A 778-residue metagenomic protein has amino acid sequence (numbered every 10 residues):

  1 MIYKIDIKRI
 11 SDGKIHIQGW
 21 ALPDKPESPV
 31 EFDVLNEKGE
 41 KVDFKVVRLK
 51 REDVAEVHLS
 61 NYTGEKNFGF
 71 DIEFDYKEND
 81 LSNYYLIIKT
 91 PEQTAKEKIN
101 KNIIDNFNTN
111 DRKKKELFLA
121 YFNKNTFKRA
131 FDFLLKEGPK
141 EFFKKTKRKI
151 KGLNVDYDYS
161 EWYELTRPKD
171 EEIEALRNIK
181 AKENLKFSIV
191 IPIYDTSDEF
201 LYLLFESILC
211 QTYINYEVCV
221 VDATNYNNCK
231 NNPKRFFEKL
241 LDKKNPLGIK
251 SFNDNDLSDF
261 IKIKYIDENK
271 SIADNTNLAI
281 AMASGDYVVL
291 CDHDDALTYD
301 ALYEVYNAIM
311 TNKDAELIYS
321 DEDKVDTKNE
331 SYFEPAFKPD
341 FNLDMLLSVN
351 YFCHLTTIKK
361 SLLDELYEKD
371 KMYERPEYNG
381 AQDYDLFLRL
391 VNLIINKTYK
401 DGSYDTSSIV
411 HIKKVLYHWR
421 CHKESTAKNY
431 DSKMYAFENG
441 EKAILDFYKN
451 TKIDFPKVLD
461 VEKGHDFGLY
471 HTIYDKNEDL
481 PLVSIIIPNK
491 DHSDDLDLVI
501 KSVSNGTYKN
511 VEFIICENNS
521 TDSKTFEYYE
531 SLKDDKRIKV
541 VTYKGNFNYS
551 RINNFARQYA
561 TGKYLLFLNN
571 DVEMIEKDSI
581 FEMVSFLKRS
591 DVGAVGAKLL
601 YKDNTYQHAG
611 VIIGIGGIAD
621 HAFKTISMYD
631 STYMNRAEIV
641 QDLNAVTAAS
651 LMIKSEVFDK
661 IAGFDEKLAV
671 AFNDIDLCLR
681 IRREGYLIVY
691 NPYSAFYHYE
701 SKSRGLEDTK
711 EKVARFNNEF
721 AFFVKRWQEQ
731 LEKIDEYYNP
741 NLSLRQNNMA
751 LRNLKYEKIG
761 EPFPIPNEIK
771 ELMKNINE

Functional and structural regions predicted by a protein language model:
M1-F133, E137, D497: Basic, ligand-binding patches in group-transfer machinery, especially extracytoplasmic/periplasmic segments
P139-S207, P456-S504: N-proximal low-complexity "stem/linker" segments adjacent to membrane-targeting elements
L209-N269, S504-Y543: Acidic donor-binding segment of Leloir-type glycosyltransferases
I266-A283, Y543-A560: Glycine-rich, basic loop-to-helix element that forms the pyrophosphate-binding segment of sugar-nucleotide handling
A273, A281, Y332-L362, E377-N379 (+2 more regions): A recurrent flexible, glycine/aromatic-enriched loop bordering the glycosyltransferase active site that acts as
V288, L565: Short aromatic/hydrophobic "clamp" motif used to bind/position activated sugar donors
A296, D300-F333, H422, V572-G617: Conserved donor NDP-sugar-binding/catalytic core segment of glycosyltransferases
L362, E377-K414, I444, S579-M583 (+2 more regions): A short, conserved alpha-helix in the catalytic core of glycosyltransferases
